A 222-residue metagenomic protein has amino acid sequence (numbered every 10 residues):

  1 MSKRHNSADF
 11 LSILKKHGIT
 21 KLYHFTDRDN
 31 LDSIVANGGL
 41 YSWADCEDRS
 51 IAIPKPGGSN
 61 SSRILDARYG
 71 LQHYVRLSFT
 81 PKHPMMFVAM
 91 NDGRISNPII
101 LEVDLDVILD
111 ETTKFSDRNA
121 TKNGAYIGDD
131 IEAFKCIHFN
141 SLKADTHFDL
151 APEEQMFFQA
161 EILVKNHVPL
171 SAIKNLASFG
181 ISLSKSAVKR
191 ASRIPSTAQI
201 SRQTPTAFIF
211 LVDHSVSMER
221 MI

Functional and structural regions predicted by a protein language model:
M1-R76, K82-A187, A191, Q199-S201: Active-site-proximal loop/hinge segments that shape catalytic or ion-binding/gating pockets
L77, I222: Phosphate/oxyanion-binding active-site loops and adjacent basic polyanion-contact surfaces
S184, V188-F210, H214-M221: Acidic, polar low-complexity linker/tail segments
